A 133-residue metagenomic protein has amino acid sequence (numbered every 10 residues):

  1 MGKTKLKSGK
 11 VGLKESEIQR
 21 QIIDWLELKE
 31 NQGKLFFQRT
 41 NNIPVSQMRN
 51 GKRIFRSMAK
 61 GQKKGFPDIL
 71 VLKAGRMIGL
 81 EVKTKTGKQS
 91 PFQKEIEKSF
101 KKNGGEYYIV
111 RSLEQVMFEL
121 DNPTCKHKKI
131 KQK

Functional and structural regions predicted by a protein language model:
M1-K133: Catalytic phosphate/metal-binding cores of nucleic-acid and nucleotide-processing enzymes, i.e., regions that mediate
